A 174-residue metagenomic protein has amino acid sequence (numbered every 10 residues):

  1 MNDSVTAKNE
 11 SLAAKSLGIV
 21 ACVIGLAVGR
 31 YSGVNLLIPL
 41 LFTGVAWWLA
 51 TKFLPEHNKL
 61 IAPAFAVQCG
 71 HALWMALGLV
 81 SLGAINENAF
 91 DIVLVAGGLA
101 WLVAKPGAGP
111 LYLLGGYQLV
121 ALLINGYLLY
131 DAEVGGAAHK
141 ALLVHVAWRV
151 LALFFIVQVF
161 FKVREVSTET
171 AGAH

Functional and structural regions predicted by a protein language model:
N2-H174: Topology signature of small-to-medium multi-pass alpha-helical membrane proteins
